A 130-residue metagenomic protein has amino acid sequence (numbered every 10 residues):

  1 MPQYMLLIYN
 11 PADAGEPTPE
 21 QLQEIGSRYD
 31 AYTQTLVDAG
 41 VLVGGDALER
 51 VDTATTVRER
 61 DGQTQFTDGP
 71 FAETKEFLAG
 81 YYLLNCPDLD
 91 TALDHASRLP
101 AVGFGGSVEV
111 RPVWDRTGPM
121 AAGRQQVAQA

Functional and structural regions predicted by a protein language model:
M1-A130: Conserved, structured core segments of small domains
